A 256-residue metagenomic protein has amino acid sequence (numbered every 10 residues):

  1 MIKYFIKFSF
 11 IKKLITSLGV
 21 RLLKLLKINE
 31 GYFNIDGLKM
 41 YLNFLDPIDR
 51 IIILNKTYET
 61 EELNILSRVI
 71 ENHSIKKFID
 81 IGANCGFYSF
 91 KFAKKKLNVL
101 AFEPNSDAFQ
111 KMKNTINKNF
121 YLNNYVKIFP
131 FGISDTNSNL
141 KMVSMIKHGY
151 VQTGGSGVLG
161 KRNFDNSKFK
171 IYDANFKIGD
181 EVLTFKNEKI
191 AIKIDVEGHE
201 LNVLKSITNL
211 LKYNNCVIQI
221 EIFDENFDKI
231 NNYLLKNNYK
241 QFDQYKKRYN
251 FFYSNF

Functional and structural regions predicted by a protein language model:
M1-F256: Phosphate/nucleotide-binding beta-alpha loop and adjacent structural elements of enzyme active sites
